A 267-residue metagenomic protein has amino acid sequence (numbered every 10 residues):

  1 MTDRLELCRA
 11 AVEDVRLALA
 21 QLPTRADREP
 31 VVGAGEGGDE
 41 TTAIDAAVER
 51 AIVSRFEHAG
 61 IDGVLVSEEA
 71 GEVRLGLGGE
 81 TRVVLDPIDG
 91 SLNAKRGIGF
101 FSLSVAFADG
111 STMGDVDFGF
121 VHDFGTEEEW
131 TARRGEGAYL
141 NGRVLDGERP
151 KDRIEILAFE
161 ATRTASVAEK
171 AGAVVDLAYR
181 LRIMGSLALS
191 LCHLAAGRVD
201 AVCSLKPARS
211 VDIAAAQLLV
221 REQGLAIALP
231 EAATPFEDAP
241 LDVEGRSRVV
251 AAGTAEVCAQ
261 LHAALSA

Functional and structural regions predicted by a protein language model:
M1-D27, V66, G172-V175, C192-A267: Oxyanion/phosphate-interacting regions
M1-I88, A263-A267: N-terminal subdomain of lithium-sensitive/metallo-dependent phosphomonoesterases centered on the IMPase/IPPase/PAP
D45, F56, S91, A132 (+2 more regions): Residue-level signal for inorganic ion chemistry
V64-E68, A94, L140, R182-G185 (+1 more regions): General beta-strand structural signal in soluble alpha/beta enzymes
R82-D115: Glycine-rich active-site/cofactor-binding loop and its immediate structural neighborhood
R82-V84, G119-V121, V202: Short glycine-aspartate micro-motif
S102-C192, E244-A267: Acidic beta-strand-loop-alpha-helix segment within the catalytic core of divalent metal-dependent phosphate-processing
